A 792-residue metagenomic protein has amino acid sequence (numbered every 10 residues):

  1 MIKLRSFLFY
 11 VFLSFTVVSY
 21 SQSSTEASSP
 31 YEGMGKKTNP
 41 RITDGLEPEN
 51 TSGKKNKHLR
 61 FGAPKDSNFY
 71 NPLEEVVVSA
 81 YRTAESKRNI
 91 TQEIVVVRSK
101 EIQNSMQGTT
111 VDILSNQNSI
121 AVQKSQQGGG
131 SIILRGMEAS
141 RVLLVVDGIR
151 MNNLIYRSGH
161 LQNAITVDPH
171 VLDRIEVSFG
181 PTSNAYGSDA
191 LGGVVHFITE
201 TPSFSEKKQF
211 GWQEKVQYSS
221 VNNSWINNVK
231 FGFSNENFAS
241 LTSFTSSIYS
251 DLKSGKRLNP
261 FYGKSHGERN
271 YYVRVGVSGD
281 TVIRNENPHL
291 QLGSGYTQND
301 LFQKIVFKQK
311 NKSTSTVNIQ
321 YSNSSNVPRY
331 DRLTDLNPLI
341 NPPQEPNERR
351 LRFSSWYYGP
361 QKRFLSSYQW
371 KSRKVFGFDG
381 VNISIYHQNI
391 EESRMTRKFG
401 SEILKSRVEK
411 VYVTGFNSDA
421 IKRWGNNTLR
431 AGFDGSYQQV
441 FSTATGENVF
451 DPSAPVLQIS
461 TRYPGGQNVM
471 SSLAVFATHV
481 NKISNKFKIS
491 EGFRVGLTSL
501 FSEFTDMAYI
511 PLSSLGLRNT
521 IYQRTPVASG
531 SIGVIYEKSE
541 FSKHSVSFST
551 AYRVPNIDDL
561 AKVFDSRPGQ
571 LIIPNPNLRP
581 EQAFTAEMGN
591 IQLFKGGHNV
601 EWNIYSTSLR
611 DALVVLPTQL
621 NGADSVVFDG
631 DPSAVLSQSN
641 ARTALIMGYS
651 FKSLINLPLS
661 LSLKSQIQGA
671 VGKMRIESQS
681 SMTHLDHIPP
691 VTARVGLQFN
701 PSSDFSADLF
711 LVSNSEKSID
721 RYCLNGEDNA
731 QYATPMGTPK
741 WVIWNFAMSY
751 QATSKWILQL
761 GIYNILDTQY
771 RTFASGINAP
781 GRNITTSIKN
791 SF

Functional and structural regions predicted by a protein language model:
S23, A27-Q103, A139: Short, acidic, small-residue-rich periplasmic hinge/interaction motif at the N-terminus of Gram-negative outer-membrane
E75, T110-I113, G130-I133, L144-V145 (+4 more regions): N-terminal periplasmic accessory domains that precede and gate Gram-negative outer-membrane beta-barrel machines
V111-R150: Extracytoplasmic beta-strand/coil segments of soluble accessory domains associated with Gram-negative outer-membrane
M151-P181: Short acidic/polar hinge/loop motifs at secondary-structure boundaries that mediate gating or recognition
N222-I248, N259-R329, K362-F364, W370-S372 (+3 more regions): Transmembrane beta-barrel wall of Gram-negative outer-membrane proteins
L292-Q298, K308-D379, N389-Y412, Q467-N468 (+1 more regions): Flexible loop and strand-edge segments within Gram-negative outer membrane beta-barrel domains
R430, D434-S436, G465-L609, Q668-A670 (+4 more regions): Structural signature of Gram-negative outer-membrane beta-barrels, strongest in the C-terminal barrel of TonB-dependent
K482-N485, L497-T498, Y605-S608, T618 (+2 more regions): Gram-negative outer-membrane beta-barrel transporters
